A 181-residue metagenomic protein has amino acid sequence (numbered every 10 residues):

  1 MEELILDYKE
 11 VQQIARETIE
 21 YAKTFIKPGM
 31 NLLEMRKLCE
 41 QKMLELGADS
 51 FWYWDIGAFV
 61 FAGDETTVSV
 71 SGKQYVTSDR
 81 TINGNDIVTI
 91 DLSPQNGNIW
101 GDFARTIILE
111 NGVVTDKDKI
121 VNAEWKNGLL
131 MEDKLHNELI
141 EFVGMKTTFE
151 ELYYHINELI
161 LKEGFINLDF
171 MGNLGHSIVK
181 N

Functional and structural regions predicted by a protein language model:
M1-N181: Active-site neighborhoods and metal-handling regions in enzymes and metal-associated proteins
